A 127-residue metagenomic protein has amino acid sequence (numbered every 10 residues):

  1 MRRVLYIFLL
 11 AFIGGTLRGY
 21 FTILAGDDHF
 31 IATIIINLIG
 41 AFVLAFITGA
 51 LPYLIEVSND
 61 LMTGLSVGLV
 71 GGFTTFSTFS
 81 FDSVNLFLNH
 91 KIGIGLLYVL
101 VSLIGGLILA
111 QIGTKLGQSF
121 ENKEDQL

Functional and structural regions predicted by a protein language model:
M1-L127: Membrane-interface helix-loop junctions in multi-pass transporters/channels
